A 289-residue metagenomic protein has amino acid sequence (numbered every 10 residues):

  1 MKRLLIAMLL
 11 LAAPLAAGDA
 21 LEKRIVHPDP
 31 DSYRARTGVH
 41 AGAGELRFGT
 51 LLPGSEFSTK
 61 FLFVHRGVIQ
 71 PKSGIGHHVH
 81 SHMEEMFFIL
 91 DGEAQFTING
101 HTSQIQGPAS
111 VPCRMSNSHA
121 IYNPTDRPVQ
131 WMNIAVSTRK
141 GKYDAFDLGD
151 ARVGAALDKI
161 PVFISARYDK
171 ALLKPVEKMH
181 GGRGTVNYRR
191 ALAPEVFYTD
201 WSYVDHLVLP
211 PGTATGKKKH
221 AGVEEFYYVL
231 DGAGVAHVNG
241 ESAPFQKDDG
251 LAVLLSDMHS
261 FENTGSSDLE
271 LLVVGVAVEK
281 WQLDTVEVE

Functional and structural regions predicted by a protein language model:
K2-A7: Sec-dependent signal peptide recognition, specifically the positively charged N-region followed immediately by
M8-A17: Hydrophobic h-region of N-terminal signal peptides that target proteins for export in Gram-negative bacteria
A17-F61, G141-W201, K217, T285-E289: A short, N-terminal "cap"/entry segment at the start of jelly-roll beta-barrel domains of the cupin/DSBH fold
R47-P53, H65-H80, R190-L192, D205-H220: Conserved short histidine dyad/triad with adjacent acidic residue
H82-A94, N99, G222-V235, N239: Glycine- and acidic-residue-biased ligand/ion/polar-headgroup-sensing regions
G100-S116, G240-S256: Short acidic-glycine-tyrosine-enriched beta hairpin
P112, D126-Y143, A252, S267-D284: A short hydrophobic beta-strand segment most commonly corresponding to one strand of the jelly-roll/cupin
I121-T125, F261-G265: Asparagine-centered strand-capping/turn motif at beta-strand->loop junctions
